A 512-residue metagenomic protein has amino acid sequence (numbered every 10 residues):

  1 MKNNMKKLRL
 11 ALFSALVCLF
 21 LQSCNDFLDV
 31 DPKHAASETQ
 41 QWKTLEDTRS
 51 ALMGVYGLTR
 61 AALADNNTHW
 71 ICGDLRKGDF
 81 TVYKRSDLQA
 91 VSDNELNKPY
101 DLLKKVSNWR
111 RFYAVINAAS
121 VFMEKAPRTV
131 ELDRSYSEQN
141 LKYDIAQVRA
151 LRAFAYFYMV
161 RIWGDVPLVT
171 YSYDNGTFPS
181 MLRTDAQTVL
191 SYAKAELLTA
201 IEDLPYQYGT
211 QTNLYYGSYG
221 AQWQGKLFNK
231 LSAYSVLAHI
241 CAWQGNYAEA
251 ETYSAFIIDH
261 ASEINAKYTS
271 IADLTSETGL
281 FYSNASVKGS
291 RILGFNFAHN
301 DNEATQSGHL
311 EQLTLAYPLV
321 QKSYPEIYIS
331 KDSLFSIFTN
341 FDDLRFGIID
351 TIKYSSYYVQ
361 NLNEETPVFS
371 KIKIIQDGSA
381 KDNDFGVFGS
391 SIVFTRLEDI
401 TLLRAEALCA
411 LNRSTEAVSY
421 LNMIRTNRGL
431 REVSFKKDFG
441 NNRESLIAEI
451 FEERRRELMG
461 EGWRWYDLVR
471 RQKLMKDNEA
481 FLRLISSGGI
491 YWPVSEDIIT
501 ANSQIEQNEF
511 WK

Functional and structural regions predicted by a protein language model:
C24-R76, L96-L102, S254, E479-K512: Membrane-proximal, proline-rich intrinsically disordered regions
T39, N66-Y83, Q207-H309, F435-E444: Short, surface-exposed recognition loops and adjoining beta-strand edges that mediate ligand/DNA contacts, enriched
R49, G57-T59, D87-W163, F178 (+3 more regions): Conserved, well-structured interaction surfaces
L103, F256-E416, Q472-K512: Elongated scaffold/linker segments in the mid-to-C-terminal portions of large proteins
